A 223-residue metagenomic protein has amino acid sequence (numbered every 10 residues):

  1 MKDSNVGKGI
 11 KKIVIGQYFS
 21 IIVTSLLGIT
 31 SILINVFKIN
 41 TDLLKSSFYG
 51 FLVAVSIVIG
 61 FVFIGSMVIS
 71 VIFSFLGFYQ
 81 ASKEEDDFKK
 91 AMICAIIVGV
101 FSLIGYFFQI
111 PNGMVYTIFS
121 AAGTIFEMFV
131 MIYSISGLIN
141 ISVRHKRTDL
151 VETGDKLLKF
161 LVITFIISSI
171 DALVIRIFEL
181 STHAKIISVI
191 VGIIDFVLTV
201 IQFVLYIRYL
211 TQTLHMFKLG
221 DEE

Functional and structural regions predicted by a protein language model:
M1-I34, I69-F107, A121-D171, L198-E223: Membrane-interface extramembranous regions at the lipid-water interface
L33-T41, G105-V115, A172-H183: Juxtamembrane "helix-exit" motif on the non-cytosolic side of transmembrane helices
I39-V55: Perimembrane loop-to-helix junctions flanking transmembrane segments
G50, A54-I57, T117, V189 (+1 more regions): Low-complexity, intrinsically disordered, cysteine-poor segments enriched in small/polar and charged residues
L52-Y79: Selected alpha-helical membrane-embedding segments in polytopic membrane proteins
G60-F63, S102-Q109, I118, D171-I175 (+1 more regions): Alpha-helical transmembrane segments and their immediate juxtamembrane boundary regions in integral membrane proteins
G113-T124, A184-G192: Non-cytosolic membrane-interface motifs at loop->transmembrane helix junctions
L173-V200: Extracellular/periplasmic helix-loop-helix junctions in multi-pass membrane proteins
